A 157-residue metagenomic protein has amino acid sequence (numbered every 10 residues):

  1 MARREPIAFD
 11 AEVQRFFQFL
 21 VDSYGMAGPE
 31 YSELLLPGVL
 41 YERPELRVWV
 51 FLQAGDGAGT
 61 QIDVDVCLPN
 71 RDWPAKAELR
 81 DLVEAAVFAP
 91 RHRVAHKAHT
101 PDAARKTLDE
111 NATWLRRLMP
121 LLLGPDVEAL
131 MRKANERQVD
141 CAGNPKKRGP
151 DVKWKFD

Functional and structural regions predicted by a protein language model:
M1-F16, G28-D157: Intrinsically disordered, low-complexity regulatory regions enriched in serine/threonine/proline and acidic residues
